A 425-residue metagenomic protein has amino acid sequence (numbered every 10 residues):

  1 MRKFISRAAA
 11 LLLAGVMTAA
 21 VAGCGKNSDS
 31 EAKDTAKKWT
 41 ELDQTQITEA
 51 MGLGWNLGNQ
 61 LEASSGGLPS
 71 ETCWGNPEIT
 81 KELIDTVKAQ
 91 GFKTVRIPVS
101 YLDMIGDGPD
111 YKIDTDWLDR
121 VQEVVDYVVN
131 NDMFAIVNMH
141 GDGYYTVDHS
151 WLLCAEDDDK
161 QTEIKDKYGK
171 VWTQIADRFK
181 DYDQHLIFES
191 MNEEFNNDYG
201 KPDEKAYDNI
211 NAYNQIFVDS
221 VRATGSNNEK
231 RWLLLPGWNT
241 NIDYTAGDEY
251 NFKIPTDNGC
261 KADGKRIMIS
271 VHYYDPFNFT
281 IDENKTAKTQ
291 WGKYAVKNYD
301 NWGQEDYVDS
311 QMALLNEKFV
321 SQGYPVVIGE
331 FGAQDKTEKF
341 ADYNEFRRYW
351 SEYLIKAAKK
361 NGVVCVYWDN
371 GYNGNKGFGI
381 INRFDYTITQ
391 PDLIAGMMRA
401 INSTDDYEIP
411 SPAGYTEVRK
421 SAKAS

Functional and structural regions predicted by a protein language model:
M1-L11: Bacterial N-terminal signal peptides that target proteins for export
L11-A20: Bacterial N-terminal signal peptides
A19-A36: Sec-dependent signal peptide cleavage junction
A20, V327, V366: Conserved Rossmann-like nucleotide-binding pocket used by diverse enzymes that bind dinucleotide cofactors
K37-W232, P236-T245, G374, F384 (+2 more regions): Active-site mouth of glycoside hydrolases
G66, F279-E283, E338-K339, G377-F378: Short conserved micro-motifs at the rims of enzyme active sites and ligand-binding pockets
T162-Q304, A313-A333, K360-V363: Active-site region of glycoside hydrolase catalytic domains
E338-S425: Aromatic-rich peripheral "rim/lid" segments of glycoside hydrolase catalytic domains that contact and position glycan
